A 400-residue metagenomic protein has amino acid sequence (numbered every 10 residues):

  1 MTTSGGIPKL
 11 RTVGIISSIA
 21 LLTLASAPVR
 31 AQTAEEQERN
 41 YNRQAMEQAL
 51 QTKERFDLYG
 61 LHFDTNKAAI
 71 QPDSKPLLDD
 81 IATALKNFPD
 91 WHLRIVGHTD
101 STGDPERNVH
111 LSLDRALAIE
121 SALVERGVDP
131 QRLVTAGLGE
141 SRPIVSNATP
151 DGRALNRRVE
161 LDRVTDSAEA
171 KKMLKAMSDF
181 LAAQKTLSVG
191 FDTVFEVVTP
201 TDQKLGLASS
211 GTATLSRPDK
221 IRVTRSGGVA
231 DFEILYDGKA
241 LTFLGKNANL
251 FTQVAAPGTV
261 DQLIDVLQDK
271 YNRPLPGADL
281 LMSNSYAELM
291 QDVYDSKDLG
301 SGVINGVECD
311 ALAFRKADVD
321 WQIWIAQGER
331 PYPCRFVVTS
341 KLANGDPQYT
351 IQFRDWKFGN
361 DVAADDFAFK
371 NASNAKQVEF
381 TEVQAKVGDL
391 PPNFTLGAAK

Functional and structural regions predicted by a protein language model:
M1-L10: N-terminal secretory signal peptides that target proteins for export/translocation
G14-A25: Bacterial N-terminal signal peptides
A31-H92, V164-D166: Periplasmic peptidoglycan-binding/tethering modules of Gram-negative envelope proteins
D57-H62, H92-V96, H110, L117-A118 (+10 more regions): Soluble periplasmic/extracytoplasmic beta-strand elements of cell-envelope proteins
K67, P72-K75, V96-T165: Periplasmic OmpA-like peptidoglycan-binding domain that tethers envelope proteins to the cell wall
A168-K175, T201, F243-C309, F314 (+4 more regions): Flexible, processing/modification-adjacent segments and terminal tails in exported/periplasmic/extracellular proteins
A170-L250, P331: N-terminal mature ectodomain segment of secretory-pathway/periplasmic proteins
D192, T242-L244, T252, L289-V383: Gly/Pro-enriched, hydrophobic low-complexity segments that function as extracytoplasmic propeptides/linkers
